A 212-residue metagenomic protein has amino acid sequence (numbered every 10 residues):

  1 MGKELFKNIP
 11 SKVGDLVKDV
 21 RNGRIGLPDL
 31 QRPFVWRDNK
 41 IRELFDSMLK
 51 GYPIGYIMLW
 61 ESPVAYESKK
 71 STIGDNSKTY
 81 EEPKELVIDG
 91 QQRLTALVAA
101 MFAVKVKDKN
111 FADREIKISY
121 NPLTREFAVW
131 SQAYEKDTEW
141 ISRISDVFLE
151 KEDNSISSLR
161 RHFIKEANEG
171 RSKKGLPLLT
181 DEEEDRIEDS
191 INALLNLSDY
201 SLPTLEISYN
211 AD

Functional and structural regions predicted by a protein language model:
G2-D38, R42-D212: Basic- and aromatic-enriched surface patches that contact anionic nucleotides/nucleic acids
